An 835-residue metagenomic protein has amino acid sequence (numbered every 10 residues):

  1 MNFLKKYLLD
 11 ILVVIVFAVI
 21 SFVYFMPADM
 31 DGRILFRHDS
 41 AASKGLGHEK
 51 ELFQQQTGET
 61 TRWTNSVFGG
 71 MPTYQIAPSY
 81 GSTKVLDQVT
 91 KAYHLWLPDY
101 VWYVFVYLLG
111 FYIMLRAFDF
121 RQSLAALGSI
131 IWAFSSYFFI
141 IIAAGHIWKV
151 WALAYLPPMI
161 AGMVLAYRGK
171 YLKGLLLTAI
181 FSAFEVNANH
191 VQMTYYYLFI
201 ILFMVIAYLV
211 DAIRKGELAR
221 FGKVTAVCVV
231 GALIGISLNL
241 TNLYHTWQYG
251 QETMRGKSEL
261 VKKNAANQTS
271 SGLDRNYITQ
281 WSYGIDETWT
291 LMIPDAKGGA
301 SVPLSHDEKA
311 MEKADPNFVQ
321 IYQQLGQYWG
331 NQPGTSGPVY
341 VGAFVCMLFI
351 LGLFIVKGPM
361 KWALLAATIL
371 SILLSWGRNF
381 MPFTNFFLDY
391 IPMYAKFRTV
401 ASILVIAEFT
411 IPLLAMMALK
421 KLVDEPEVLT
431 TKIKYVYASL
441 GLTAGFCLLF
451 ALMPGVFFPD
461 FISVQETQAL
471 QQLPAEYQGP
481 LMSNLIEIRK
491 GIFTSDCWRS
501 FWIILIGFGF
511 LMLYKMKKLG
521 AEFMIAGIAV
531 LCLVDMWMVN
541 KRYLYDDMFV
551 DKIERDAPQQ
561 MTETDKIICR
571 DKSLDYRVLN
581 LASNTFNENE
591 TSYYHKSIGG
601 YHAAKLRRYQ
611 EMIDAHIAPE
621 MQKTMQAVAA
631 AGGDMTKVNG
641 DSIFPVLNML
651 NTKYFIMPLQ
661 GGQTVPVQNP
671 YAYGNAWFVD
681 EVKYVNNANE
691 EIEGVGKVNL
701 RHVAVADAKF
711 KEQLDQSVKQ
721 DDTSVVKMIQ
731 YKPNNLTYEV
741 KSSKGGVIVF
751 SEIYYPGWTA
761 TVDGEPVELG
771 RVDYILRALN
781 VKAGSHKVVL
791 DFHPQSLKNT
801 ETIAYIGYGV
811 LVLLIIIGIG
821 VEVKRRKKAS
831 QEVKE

Functional and structural regions predicted by a protein language model:
D10-L46, G231-H245, L370-L374, F446-A451 (+1 more regions): Transmembrane signal-anchor helices characteristic of membrane glycosylation enzymes that use polyprenol
A18-M114, I130-L153, N267-T269, L273-V341 (+3 more regions): Membrane-interface coil-to-helix junctions
Q54, E59-T61, N65-P72, S79 (+7 more regions): Extracytoplasmic/lumenal acceptor-recognition loop(s) of multi-pass membrane glycoenzymes
L97-F111, G337-G352, A407-M416, R499-G507: Hydrophobic alpha-helical transmembrane segments
L115-F134, L172-L175: Transmembrane-helix signature of polytopic, membrane-embedded enzymes that assemble or transfer cell-envelope glycans
S129, G145-A154, A166-A183, V191-M193 (+3 more regions): Contiguous transmembrane helix-bundle modules in multi-pass membrane proteins
K223-Y283: Polar, glycine-rich mid-to-C-terminal structural blocks that act as macromolecule-binding/assembly scaffolds
M347, K653, G662, R701-E835: Active-site-proximal, structured, solvent-exposed surfaces of multi-pass membrane proteins that position macromolecular
